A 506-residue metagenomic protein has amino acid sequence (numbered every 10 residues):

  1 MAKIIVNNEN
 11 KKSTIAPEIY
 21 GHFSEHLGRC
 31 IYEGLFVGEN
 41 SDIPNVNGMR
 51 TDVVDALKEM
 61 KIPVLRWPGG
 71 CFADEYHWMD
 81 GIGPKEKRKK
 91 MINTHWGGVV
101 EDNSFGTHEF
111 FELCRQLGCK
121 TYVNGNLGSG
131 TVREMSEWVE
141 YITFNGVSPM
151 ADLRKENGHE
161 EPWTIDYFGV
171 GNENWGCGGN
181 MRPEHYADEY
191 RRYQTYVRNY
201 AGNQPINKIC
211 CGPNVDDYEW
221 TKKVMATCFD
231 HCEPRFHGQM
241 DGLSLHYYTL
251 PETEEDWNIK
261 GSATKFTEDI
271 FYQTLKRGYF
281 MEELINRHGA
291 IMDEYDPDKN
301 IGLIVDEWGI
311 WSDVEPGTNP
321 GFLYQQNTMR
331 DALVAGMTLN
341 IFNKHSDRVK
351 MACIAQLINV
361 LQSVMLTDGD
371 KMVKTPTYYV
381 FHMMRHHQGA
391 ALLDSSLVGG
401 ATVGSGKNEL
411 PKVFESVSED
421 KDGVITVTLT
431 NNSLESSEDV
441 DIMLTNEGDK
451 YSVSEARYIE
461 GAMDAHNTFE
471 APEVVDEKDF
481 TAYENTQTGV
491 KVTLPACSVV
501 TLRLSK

Functional and structural regions predicted by a protein language model:
M1-G242, M281-E282, N286-K506: Non-catalytic accessory regions flanking glycosidase/transglycosidase catalytic cores in CAZymes
D216, D230, Q239-N258, A263-T267 (+1 more regions): Long, well-ordered, tryptophan-enriched scaffold segments
K276-R277: Beta-strand-rich domain onsets/edges
